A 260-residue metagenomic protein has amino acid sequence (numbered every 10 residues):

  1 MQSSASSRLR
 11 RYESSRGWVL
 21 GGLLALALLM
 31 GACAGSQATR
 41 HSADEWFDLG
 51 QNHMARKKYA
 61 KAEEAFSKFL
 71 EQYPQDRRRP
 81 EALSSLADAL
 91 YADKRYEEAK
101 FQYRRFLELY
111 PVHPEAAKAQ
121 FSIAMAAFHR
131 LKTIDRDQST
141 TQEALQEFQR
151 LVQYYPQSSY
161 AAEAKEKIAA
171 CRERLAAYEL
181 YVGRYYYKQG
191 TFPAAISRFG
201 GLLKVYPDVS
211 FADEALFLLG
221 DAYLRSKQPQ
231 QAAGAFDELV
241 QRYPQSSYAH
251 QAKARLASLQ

Functional and structural regions predicted by a protein language model:
Q2-L9, L28-Q260: Acidic, polar-rich low-complexity tracts and alpha-helical solenoid repeat scaffolds
S3-G22: Bacterial N-terminal signal peptides that target proteins for export
